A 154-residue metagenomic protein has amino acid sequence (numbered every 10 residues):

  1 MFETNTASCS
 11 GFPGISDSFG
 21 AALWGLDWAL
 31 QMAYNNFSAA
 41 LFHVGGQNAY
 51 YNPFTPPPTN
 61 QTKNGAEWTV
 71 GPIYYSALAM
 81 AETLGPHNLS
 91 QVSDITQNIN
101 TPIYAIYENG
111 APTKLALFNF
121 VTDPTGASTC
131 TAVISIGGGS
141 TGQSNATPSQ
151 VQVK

Functional and structural regions predicted by a protein language model:
M1, Q150-K154: Glycan-binding loop/region signatures in secreted carbohydrate-active enzymes
M1-T4, F42, L117: Conserved beta-strand positions
T6-I103, N109-A111: Aromatic/acidic polysaccharide-binding cleft in carbohydrate-active enzymes
Y74, N145-T147: Low-complexity, intrinsically disordered regions enriched in charged/polar residues
T96-N145, V153: Carbohydrate-binding surface patches
